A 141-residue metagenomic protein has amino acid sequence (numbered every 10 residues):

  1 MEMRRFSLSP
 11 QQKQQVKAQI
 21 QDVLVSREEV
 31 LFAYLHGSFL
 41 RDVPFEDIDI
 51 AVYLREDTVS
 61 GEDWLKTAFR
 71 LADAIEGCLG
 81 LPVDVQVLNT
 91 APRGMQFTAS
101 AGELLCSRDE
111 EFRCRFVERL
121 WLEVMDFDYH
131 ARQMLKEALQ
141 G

Functional and structural regions predicted by a protein language model:
M1-F32, L40-F45, R55-G141: Catalytic core of pol beta-like nucleotidyltransferases
D49-Y53: Short beta-strand->loop micro-motif that forms the acidic, two-metal-ion catalytic signature in nucleotide-processing
